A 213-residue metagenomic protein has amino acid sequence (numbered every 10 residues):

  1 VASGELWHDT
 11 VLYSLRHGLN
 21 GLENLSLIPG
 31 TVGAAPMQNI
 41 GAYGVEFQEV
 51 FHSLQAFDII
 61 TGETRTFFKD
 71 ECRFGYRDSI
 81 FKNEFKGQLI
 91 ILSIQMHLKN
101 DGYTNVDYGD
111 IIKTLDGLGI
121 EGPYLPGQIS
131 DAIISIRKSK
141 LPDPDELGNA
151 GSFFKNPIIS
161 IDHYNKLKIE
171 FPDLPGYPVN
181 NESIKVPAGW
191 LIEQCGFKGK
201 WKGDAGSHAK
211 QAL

Functional and structural regions predicted by a protein language model:
V1-I60, R65: Anion-binding (especially nucleotide phosphate/pyrophosphate-binding) glycine-rich loop and adjoining beta-alpha core
E23-L25, A209-A212: Glycine- and acidic-rich phosphate- and metal-coordinating loops
L27, Q38, V45-E46, L54 (+4 more regions): Generic hydrophobic/packing signal
T64-Q211: Phosphate/pyrophosphate- and phosphate-bearing ligand-binding catalytic cores of soluble enzymes
